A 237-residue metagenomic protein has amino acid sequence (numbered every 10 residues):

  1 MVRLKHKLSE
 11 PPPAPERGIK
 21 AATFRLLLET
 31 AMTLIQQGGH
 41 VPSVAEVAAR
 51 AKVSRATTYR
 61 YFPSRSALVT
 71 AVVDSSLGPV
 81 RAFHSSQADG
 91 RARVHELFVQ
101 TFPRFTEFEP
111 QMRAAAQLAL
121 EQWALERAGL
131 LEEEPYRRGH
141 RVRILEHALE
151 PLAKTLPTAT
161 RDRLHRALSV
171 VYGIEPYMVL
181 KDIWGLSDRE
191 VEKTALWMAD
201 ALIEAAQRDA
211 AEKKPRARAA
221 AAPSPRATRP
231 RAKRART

Functional and structural regions predicted by a protein language model:
M1-R50, S66-A67, R229-R234: Basic, helix-initiating cap at the start of DNA-binding domains
T33-P42, T70-Q100: Amphipathic alpha-helical linker/stalk segments
K52-F62: Short hydrophobic/aromatic patch on the recognition helix
F62, V72-V73, A195: DNA major-groove recognition helix of helix-turn-helix
A92-M112, E126: Amphipathic alpha-helical blocks and their helix-capping loop/short-beta junctions
E107, A114, A124-R166, K193-E204: Amphipathic alpha-helical packing segments from all-alpha helical-bundle domains
P151-M198, A206-R218, R236-T237: Hydrophobic/aromatic-rich alpha-helical bundle segments in the mid-to-C-terminal region
